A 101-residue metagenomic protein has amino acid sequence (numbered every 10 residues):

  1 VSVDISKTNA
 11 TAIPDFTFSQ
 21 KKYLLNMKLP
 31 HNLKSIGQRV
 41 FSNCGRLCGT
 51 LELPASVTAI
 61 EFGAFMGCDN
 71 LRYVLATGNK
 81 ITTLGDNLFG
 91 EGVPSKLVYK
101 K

Functional and structural regions predicted by a protein language model:
V1-A12, K22-S35, G45-A59, D69-T83 (+1 more regions): Structural signature of tandem-repeat unit edges
P14-T17, G37-S42, E61-M66, D86-L88: Consensus positions within tandem repeat domains that build extended binding/scaffold surfaces
E91: Short helices/loops that flank or line small-molecule/ion binding pockets
